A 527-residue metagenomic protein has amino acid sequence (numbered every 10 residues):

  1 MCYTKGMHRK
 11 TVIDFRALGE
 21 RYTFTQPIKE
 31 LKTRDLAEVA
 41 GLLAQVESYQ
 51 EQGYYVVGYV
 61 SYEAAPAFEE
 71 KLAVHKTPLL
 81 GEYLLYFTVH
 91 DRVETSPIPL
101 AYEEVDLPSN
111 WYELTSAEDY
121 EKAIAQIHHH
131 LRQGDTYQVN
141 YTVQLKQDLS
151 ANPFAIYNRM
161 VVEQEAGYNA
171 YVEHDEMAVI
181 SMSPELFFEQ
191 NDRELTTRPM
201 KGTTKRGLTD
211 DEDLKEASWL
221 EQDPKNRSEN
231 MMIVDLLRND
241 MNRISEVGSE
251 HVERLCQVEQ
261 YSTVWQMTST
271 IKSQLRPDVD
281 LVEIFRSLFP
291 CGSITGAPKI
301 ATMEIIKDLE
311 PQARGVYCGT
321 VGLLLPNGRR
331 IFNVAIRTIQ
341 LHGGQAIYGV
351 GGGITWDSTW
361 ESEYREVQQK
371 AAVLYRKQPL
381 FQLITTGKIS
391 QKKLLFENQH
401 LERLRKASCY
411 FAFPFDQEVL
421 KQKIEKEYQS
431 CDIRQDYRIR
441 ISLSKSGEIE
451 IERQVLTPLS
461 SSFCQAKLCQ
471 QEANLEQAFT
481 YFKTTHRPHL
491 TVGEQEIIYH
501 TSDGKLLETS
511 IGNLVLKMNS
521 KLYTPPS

Functional and structural regions predicted by a protein language model:
M1-C2, N519: Short intrinsically disordered, low-complexity coil segments enriched in acidic
C2-T386, I497-S502: Extended alpha-helical targeting/anchoring segments, especially N-terminal organellar/secretory targeting helices
M267, V334, S362, A372-R438 (+1 more regions): Helix-start/capping segments and mature chain N-termini
